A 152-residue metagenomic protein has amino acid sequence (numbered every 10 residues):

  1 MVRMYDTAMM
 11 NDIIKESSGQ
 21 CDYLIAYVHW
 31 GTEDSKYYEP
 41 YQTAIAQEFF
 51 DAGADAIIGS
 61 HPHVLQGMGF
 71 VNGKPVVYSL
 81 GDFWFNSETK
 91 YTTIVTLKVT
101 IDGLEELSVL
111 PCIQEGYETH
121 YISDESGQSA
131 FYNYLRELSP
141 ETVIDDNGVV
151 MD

Functional and structural regions predicted by a protein language model:
M1-D152: Acidic, metal/ion-coordinating pockets
